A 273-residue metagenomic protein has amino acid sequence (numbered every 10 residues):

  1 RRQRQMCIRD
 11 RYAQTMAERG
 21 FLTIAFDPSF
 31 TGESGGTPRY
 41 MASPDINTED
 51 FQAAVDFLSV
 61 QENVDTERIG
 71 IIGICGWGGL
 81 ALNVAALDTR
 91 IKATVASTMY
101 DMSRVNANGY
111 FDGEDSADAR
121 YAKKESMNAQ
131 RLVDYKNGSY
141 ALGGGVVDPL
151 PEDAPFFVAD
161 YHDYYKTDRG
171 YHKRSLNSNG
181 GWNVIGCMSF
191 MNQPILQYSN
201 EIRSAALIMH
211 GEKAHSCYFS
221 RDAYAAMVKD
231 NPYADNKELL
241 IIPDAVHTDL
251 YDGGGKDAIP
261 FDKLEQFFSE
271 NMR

Functional and structural regions predicted by a protein language model:
Q3-I8: Short, small-residue-biased leader/transition segments that mark boundaries at the very start of proteins
A13-G35: Conserved alpha/beta-hydrolase
M41-E62: Alpha/beta-hydrolase active-site loop
E62-G76: Alpha/beta-hydrolase fold nucleophile elbow
L82-K166: Alpha/beta-hydrolase-fold enzymes
I202, I208-H210: Short beta-strand/loop motif that positions the catalytic acidic residue of the alpha/beta-hydrolase fold
V228-T248: Catalytic histidine neighborhood in serine/cysteine hydrolases with alpha/beta-hydrolase-type architecture
A245-D257: Catalytic histidine-centered segment of alpha/beta-hydrolase-like enzymes
